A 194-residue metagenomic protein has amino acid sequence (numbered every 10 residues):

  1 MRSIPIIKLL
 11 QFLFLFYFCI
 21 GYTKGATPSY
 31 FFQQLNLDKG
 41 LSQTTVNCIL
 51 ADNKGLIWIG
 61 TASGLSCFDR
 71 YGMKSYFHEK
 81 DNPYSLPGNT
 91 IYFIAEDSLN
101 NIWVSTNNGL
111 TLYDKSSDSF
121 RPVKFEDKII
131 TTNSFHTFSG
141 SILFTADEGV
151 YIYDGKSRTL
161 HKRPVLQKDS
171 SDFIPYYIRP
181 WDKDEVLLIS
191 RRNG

Functional and structural regions predicted by a protein language model:
M1-G194: Carboxylate-rich, polar loop motifs that coordinate divalent cations or form catalytic acidic clusters
